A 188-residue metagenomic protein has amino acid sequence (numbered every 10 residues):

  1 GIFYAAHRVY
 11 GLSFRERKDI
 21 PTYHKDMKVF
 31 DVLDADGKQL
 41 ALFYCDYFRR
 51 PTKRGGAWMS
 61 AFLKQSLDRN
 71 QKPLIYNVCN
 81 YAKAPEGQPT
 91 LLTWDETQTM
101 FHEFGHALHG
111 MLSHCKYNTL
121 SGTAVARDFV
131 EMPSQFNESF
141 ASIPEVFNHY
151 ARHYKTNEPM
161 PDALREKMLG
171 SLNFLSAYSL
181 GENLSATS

Functional and structural regions predicted by a protein language model:
G1-S188: Cation-handling catalytic/transport regions enriched in His/Asp/Glu
